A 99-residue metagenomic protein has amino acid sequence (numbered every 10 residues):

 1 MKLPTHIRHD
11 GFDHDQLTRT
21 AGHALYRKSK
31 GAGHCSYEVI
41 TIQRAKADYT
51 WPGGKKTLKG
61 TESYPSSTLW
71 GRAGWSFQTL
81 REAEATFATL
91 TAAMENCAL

Functional and structural regions predicted by a protein language model:
M1-S63: Short N-terminal "domain-start" leader segments that mark the transition from disordered tails or signal peptides into
P65-E82: A short, exposed loop/beta-hairpin motif centered on an aromatic-Gly-Thr core
L90-L99: Short arginine-rich
